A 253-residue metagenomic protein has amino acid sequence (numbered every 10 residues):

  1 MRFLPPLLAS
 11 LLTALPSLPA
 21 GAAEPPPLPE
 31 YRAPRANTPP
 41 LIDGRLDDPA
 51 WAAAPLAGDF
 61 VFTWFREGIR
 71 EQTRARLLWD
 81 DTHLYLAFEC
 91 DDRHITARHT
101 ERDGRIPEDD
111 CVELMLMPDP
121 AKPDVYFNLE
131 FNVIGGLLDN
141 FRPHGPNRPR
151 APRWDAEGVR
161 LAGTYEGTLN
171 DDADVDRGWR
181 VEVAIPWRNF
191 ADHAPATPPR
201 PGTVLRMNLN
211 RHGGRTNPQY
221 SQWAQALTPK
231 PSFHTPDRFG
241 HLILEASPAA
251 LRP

Functional and structural regions predicted by a protein language model:
P5-S17: Bacterial N-terminal signal peptides
A22-P253: Structural preference for beta-rich elements and adjacent junctions enriched in aromatics
